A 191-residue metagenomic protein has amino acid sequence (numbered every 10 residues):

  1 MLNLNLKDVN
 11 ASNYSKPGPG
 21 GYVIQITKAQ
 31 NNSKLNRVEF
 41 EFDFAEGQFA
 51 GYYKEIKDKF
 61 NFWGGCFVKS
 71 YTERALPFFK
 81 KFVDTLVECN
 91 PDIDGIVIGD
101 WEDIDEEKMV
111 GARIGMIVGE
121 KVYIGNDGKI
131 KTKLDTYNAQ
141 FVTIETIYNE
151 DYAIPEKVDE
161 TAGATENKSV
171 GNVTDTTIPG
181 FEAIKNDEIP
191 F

Functional and structural regions predicted by a protein language model:
M1-F191: Short beta-rich binding modules
